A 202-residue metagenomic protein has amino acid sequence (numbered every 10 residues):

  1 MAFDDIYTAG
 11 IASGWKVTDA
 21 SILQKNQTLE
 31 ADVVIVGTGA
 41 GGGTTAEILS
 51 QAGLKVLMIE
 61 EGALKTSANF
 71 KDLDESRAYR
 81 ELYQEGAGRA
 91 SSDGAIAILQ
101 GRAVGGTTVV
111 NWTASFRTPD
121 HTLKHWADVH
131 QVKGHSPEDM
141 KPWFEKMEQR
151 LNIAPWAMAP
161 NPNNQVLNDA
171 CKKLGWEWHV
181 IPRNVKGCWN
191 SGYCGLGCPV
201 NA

Functional and structural regions predicted by a protein language model:
M1-G14, V129, K133-A202: Conserved redox-cofactor binding core of oxidoreductases
F3-W126, P137-E138: N-terminal glycine-rich phosphate/pyrophosphate-binding loop and immediately adjacent elements
